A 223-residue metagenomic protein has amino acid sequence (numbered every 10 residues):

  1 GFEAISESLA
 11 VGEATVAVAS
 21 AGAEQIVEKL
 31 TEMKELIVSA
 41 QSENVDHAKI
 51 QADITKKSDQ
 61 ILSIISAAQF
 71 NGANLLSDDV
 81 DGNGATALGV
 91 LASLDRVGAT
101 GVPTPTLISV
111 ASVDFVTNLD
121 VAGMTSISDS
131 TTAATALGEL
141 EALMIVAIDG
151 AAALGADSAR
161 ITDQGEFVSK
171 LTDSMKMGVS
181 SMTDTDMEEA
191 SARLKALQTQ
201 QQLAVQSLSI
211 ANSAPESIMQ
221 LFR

Functional and structural regions predicted by a protein language model:
G1-R223: Primary detection of the long, small/polar-rich alpha-helical "axial" segments characteristic of bacterial flagellar
